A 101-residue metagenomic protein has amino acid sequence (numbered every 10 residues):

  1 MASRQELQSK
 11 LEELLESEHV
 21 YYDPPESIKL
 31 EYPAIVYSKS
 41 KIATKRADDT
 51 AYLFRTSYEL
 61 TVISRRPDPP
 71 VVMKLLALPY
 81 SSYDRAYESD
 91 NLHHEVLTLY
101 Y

Functional and structural regions predicted by a protein language model:
M1-T44, T50: Small/polar-rich, solvent-exposed N-terminal microdomains that initiate assembly or binding
E13, R65, A77-S81: Short, intrinsically disordered, mixed-charge
L30, A51-R55, D90-L92: Short coil/turn motifs at beta-sheet boundaries
T44-K45, R66: Short, cysteine-centered beta-strand-loop-beta hairpins and adjacent loop/turn segments enriched in charged/polar
F54-R65, H93-Y101: Oligomerization/assembly interface segments of phage tail-like spikes and tubes
P67-K74: Short, conserved charged micro-motifs
K74-Y101: Acidic-leaning, charged glycine-interspersed low-complexity segments
